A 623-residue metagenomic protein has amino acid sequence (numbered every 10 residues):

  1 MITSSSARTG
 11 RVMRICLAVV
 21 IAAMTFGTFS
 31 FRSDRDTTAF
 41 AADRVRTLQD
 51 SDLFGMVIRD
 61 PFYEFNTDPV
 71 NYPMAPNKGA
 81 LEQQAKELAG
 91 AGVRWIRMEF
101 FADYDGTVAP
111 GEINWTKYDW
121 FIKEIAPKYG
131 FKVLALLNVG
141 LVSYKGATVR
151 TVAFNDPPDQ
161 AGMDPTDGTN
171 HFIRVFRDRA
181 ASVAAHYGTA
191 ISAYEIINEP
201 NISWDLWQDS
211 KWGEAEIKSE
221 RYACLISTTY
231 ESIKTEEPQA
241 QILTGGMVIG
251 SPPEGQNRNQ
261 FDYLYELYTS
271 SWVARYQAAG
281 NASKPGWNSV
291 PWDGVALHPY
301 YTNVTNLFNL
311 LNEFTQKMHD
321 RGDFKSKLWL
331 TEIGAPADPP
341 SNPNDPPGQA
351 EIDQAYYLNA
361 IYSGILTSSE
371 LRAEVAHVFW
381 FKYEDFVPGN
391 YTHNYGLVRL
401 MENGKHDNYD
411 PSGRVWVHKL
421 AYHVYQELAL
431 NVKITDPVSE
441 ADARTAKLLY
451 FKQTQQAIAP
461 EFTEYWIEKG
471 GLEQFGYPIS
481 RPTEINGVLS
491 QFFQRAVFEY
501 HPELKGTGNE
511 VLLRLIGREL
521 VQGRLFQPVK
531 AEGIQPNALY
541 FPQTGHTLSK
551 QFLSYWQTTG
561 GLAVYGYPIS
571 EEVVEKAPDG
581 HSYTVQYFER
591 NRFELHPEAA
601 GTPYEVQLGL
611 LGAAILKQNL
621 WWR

Functional and structural regions predicted by a protein language model:
F26-A42: Sec-dependent signal peptide cleavage junction
A41-R94, E99: Boundary/entry segment of secreted carbohydrate-active catalytic domains
D52-I58, I96-M98, V133-L137, S192-I196 (+4 more regions): Hydrophobic faces of well-ordered beta-strands that scaffold small-molecule active sites in alpha/beta enzyme cores
N66-P76, L134, D205, E216 (+2 more regions): Aromatic-rich peripheral "rim/lid" segments of glycoside hydrolase catalytic domains that contact and position glycan
D68-L88, F176-V183, Q260-K284, A355-I365: Short, acidic/polar
E87-Q256, S283, N288: Substrate-binding cleft and catalytic face of glycoside hydrolase catalytic domains, especially the flexible beta-alpha
I173, R177, I217-D353: Noncatalytic carbohydrate-binding groove/subsite architecture in carbohydrate-active enzymes
K433-R623: Extended, compositionally biased repeat/scaffold regions that form elongated interaction surfaces
